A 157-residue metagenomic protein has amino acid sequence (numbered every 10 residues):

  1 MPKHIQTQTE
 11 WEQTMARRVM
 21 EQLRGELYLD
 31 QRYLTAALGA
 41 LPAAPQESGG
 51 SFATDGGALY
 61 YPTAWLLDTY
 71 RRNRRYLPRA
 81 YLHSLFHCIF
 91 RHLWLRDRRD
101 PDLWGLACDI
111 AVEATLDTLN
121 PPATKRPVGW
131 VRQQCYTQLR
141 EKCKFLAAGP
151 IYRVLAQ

Functional and structural regions predicted by a protein language model:
M1-R79, L85-Q157: Short, functionally important secondary-structure microenvironments
